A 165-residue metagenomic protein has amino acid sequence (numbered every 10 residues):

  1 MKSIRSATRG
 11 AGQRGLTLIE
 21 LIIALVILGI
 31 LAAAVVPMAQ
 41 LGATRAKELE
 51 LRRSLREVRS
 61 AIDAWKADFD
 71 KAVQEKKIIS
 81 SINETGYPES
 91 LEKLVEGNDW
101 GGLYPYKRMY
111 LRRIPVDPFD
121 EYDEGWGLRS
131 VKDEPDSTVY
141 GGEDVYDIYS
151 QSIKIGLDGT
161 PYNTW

Functional and structural regions predicted by a protein language model:
M1-R14: N-terminal leader/signal peptides at the extreme start of proteins
R14, E20-I23: Internal alpha-helical transmembrane segments of multi-pass membrane proteins, especially GPCRs
I22-P37: Alpha-helical hydrophobic helix detector
A43-K71, G86: Membrane-proximal N-terminal amphipathic helix
D63-W165: Low-complexity, acidic interaction segments enriched in glycine
